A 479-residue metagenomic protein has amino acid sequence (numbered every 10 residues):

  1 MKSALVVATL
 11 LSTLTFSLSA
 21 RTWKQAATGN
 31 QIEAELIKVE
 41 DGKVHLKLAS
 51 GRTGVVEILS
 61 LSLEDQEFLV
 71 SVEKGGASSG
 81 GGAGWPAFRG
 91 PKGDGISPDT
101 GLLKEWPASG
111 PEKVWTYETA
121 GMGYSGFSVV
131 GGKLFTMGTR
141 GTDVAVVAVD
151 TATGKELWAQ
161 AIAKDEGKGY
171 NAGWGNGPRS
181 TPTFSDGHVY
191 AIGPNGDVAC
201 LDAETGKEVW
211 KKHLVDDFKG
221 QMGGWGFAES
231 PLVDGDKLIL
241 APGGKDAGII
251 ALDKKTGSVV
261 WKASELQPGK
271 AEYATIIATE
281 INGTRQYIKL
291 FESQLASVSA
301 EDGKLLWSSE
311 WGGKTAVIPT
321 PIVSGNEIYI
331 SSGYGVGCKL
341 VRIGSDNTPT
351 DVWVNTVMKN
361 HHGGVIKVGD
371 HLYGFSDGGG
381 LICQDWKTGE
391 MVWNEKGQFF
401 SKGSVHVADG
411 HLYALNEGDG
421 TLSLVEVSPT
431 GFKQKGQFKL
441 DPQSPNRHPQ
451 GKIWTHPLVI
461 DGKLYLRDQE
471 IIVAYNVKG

Functional and structural regions predicted by a protein language model:
F16-G82: Compositionally biased alpha-helical segments
G80-E112: Blade/loop signatures of beta-propeller domains
G93, T139-G141, P194, G243-G244 (+5 more regions): Short loop/turn segments immediately following the C-termini of beta-strands
T116-S128, A159-T183, K211-V233, K245-D246 (+7 more regions): Extracytoplasmic beta-rich repeat domains
G131-G132, D186-G187, G235-D236, T284-R285 (+4 more regions): Short coil/turn segments that connect the beta-strands within blades of beta-propeller domains
D150-T153, D202-T205, D253-T256, S299-D302 (+4 more regions): Short loop/turn segments that connect beta-strands within beta-propeller blades
M358-V427: Loop/turn-rich, solvent-exposed surfaces of beta-rich toroidal or solenoidal domains
Q450-G479: Blade-level signature of beta-propeller repeat domains, shared across WD40, Kelch, NHL, RCC1 and BNR/Asp-box propellers
